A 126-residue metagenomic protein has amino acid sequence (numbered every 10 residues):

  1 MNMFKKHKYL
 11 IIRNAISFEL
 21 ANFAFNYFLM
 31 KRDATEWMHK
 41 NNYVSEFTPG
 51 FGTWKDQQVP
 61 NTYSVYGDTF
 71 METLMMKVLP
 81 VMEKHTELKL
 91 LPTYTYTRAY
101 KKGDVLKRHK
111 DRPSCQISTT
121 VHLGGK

Functional and structural regions predicted by a protein language model:
M1-T86: Non-heme Fe(II)/2-oxoglutarate
Y9-I11, Y96, S118-H122: Conserved hydrophobic/aromatic beta-strand scaffold that supports enzyme active sites
K84-L88, H122-L123: Short hydrophobic alpha-helical module
E87-Y96: A short coil-to-beta-strand element that immediately follows conserved catalytic motifs
A99: Conserved active-site beta-strand element of glycosyltransferases/polysaccharide synthases
K102-K126: Catalytic core of non-heme Fe(II) oxygenases with the double-stranded beta-helix
